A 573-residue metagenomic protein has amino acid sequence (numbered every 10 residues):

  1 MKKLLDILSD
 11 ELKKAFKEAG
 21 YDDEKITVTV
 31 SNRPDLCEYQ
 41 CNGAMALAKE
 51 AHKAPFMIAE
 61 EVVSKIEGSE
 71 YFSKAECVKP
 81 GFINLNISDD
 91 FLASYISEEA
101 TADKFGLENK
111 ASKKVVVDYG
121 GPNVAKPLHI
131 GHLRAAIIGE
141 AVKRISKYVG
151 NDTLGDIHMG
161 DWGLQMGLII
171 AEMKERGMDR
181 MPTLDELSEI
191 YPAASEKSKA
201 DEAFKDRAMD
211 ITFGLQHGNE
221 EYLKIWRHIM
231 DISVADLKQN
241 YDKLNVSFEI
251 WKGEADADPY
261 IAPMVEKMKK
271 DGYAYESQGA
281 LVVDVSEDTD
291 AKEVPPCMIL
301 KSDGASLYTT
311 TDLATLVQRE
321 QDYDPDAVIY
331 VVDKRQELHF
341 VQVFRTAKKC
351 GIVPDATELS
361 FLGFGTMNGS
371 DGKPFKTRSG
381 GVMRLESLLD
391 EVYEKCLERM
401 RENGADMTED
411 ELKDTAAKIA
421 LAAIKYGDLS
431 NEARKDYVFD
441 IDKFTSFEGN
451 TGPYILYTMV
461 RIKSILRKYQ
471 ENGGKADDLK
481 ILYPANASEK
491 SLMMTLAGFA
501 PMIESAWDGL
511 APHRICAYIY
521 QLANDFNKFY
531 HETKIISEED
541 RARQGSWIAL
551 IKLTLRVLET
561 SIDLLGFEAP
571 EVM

Functional and structural regions predicted by a protein language model:
M1-A93, A102, N109-M573: Non-catalytic interaction-recognition regions
